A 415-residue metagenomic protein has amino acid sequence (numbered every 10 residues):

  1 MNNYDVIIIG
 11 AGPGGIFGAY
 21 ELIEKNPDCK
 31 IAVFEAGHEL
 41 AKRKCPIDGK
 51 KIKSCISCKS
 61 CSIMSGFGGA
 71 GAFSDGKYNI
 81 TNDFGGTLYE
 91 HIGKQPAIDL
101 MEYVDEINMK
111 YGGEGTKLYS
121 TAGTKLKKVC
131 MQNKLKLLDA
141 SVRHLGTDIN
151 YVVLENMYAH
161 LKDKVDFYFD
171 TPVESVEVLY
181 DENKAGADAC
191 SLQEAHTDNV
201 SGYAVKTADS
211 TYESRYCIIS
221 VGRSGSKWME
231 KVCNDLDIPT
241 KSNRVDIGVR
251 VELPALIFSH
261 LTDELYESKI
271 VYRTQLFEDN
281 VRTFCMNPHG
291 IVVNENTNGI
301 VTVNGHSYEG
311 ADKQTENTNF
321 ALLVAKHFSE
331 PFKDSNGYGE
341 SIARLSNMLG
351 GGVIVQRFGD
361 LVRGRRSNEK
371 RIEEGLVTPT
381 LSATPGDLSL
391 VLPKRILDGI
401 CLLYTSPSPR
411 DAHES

Functional and structural regions predicted by a protein language model:
N2-G12: Beta1/beta-strand and adjacent pyrophosphate-binding region of the FAD-binding site in flavoprotein oxidoreductases
I9, Y212-G222: Short hydrophobic core segments
E39-K164, D235: Conserved N-terminal/central alpha/beta ligand/cofactor-binding core
F169-D181: A conserved short coil-to-beta-strand element within the FAD-binding core of flavoproteins
S224-D235: Flavin (primarily FAD) binding-site architecture
K241-V324: Mid-to-C-terminal "cap/lid" subdomains and adjacent gly/pro-rich loops that border and regulate access to redox
H306-L392, L397: C-terminal catalytic lobe of FAD-dependent flavoproteins
Y404-S415: Single conserved hydrophobic/aromatic residue that forms the stacking wall/gate of nucleotide- or nucleobase-binding
